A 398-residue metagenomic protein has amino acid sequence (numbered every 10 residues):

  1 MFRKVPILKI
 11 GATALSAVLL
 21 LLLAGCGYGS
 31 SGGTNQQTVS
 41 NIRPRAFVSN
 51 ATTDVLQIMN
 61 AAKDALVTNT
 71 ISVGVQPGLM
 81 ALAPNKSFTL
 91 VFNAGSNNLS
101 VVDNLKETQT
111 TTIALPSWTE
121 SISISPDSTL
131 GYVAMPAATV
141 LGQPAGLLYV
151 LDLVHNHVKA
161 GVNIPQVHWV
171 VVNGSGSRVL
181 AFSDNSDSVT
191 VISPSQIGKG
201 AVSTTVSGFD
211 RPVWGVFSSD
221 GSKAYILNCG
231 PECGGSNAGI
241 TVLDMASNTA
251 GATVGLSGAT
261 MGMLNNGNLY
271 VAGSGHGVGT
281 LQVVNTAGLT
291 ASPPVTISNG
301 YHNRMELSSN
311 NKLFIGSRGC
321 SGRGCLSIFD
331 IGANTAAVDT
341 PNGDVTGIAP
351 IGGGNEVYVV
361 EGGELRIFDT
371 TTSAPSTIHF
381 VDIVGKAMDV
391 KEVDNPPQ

Functional and structural regions predicted by a protein language model:
M1-A24: Sec-dependent bacterial lipoprotein signal peptides
C26-Q398: Predominantly soluble domains enriched in secretory-pathway, periplasmic, or organellar proteins
